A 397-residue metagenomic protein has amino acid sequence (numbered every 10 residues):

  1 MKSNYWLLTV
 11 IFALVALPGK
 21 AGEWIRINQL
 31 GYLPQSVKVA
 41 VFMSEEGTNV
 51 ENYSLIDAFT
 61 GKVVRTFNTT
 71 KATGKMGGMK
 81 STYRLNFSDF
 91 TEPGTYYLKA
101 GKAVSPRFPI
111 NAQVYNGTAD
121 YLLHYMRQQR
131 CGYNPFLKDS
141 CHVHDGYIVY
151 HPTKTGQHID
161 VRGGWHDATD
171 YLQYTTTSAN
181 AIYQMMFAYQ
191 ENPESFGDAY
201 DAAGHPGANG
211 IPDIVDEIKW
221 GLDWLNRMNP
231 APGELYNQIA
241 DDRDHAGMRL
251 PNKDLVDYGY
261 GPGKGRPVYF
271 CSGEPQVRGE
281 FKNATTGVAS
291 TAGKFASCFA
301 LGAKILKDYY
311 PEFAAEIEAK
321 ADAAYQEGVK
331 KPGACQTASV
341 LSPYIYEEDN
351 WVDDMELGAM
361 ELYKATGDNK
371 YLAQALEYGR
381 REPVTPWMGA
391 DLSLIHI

Functional and structural regions predicted by a protein language model:
M1-G22: Bacterial Sec-dependent N-terminal signal peptides
G22-L30: Short, compositionally biased P/S/T/A/G/V-rich stretches that sit at domain boundaries
Q29-N111: Ligand-binding face of N-terminal immunoglobulin V-set domains in extracellular IgSF glycoproteins
Q35, S105-D139: Low-complexity, Pro/Ser/Thr- and charge-rich linker/hinge segments at domain boundaries
Y125-T177, G204-G293, C298, Y309 (+4 more regions): Extended ligand-binding groove/face enriched in aromatic
Y189, P193, A303-Y310, Y363: Short coil/turn linking the two alpha-helices of tandem helical-hairpin repeats
R380-P386: Solenoid-like repeat scaffolds
I395-I397: Conserved small/polar residues in nucleotide/adenosyl-binding loops
